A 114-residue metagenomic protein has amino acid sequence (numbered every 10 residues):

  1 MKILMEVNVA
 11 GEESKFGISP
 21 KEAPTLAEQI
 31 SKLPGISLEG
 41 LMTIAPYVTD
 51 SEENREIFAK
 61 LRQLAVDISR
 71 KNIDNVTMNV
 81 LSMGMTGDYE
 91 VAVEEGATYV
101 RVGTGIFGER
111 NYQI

Functional and structural regions predicted by a protein language model:
M1-G87, V93-E95, F107: Conserved alpha/beta-domain cores
V93-I114: C-terminal helical cap(s) of enzyme catalytic domains, especially alpha/beta-barrels
